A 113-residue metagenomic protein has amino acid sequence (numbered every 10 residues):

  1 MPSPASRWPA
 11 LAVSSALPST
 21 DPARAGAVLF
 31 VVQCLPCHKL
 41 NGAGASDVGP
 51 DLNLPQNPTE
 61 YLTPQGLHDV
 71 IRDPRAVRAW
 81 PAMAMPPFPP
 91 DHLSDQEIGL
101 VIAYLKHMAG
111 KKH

Functional and structural regions predicted by a protein language model:
M1-L29, H113: Electrostatic cytochrome c docking/interface patches
T20-R24, V28, E60-P64, H92-D95: Short, solvent-exposed loop/helix junctions and linker helices that flank or host conserved functional motifs
A27, K39-R72, P87: Gly/Gly-Pro-rich "capping" loops immediately C-terminal to redox-active cysteine motifs in periplasmic/lumenal
F30-Q33, P81: Residues at helix C-cap/C′ positions in short coil/turn segments immediately following an alpha-helix
P36: Short, cysteine/histidine-rich loop/knuckle motifs that typically chelate Zn2+
S46-L54, D73-M108, K112-H113: Axial heme c-ligation environment in periplasmic c-type cytochrome domains
